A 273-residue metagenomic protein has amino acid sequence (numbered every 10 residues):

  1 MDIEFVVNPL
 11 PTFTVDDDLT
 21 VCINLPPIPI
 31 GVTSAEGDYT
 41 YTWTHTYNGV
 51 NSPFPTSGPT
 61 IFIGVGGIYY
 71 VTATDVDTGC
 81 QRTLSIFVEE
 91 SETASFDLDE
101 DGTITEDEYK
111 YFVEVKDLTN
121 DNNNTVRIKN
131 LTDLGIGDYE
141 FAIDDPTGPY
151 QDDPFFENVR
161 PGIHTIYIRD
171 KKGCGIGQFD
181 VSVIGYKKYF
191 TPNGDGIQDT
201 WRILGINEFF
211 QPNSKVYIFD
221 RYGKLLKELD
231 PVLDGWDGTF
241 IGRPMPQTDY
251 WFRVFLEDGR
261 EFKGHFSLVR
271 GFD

Functional and structural regions predicted by a protein language model:
I3-P9, I86-E92, V181-G185, F266-F272: Interdomain boundary/hinge segments at the C-termini of tandem beta-sandwich modules
L10-D17, T93-E100, T105-E114, I184-Y186: Proline-enriched interdomain boundary motifs that mark the N-terminal boundary and often initiate the first structured
N24-A35, D121-D133, D199-G205: A short beta-strand segment in extracellular, disulfide-stabilized domains
S34-N51, L134-D145, P212: Solvent-exposed loop segments of extracellular immunoglobulin-like
Y41, G64-G79, G162-K172, D249-L256: Append "Rare intracellular matches occur via the same short Y/T/C beta-strand/loop motifs
G49-S57, I143-E157, E228-V232: Short beta-strand segments within Ig-like beta-sandwich modules, predominantly Fibronectin type-III
F54-Y70, D153-I163, D234-D237: Solvent-exposed segments in extracellular or luminal domains encompassing
V115-D117, N130, Q151, R160 (+1 more regions): Short loop/turn motifs at secondary-structure boundaries
